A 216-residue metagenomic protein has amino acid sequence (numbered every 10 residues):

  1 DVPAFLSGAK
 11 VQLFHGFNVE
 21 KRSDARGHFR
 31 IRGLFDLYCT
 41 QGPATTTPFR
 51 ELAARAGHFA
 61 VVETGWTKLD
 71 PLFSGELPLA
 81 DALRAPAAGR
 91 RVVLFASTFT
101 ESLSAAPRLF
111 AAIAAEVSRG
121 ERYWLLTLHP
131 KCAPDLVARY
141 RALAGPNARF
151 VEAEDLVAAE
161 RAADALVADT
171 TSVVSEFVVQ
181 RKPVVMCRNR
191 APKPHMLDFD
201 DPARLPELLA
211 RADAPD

Functional and structural regions predicted by a protein language model:
D1-G75: Active-site and donor-binding regions of nucleotide-sugar-utilizing enzymes
V2-P3, F17-V19, F99-A105, K131-A133 (+1 more regions): Short acidic, S/G/P-rich loop/turn micro-motifs used as interaction or catalytic elements
P3, I31, P86, A158-A159: Structural alpha-helical scaffold elements that stabilize or flank donor/cofactor-binding regions in carbohydrate
S7-G8, L34-D36, T46, E121 (+3 more regions): Short, well-ordered alpha-helix to beta-strand connector turns
G8-F14, A153-M196: A donor-sugar binding/catalytic signature common to diverse glycosyltransferases and related nucleotide-sugar
E51, R55-E63, S172-D216: Catalytic binding pocket for nucleotide-activated donors in carbohydrate/polymer assembly enzymes
T67-Y140: Conserved catalytic-core segment of nucleotide-activated headgroup transferases in glycan assembly
A138-E152: Nucleotide-activated donor-binding/catalytic signature segment of Leloir-type glycosyltransferases, i.e., the conserved
